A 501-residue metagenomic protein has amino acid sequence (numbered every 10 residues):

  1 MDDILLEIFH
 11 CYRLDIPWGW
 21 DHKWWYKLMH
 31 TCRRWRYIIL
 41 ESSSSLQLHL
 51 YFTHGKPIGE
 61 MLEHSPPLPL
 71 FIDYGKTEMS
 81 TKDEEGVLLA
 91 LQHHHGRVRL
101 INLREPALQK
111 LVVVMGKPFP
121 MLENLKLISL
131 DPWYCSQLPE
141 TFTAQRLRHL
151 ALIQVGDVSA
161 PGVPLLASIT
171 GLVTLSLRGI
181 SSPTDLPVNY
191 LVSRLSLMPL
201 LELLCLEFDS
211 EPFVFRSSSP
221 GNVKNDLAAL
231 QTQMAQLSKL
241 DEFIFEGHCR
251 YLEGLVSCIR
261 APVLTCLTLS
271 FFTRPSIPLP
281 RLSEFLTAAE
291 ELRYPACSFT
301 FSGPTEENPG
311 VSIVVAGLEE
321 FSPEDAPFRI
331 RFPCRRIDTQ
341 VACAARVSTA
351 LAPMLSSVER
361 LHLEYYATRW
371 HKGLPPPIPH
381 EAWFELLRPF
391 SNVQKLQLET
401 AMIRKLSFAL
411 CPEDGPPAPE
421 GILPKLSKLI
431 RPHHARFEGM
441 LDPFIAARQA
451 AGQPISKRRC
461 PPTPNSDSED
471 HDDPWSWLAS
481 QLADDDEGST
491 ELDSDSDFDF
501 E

Functional and structural regions predicted by a protein language model:
M1-E501: Leucine-rich repeat
